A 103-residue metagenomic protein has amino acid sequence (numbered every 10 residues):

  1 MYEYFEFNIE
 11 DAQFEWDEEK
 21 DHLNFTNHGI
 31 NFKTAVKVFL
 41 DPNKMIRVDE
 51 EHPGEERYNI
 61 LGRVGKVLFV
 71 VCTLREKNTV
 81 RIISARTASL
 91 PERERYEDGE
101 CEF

Functional and structural regions predicted by a protein language model:
M1-F103: Ribonuclease/tRNase effector modules and their secretory precursors
